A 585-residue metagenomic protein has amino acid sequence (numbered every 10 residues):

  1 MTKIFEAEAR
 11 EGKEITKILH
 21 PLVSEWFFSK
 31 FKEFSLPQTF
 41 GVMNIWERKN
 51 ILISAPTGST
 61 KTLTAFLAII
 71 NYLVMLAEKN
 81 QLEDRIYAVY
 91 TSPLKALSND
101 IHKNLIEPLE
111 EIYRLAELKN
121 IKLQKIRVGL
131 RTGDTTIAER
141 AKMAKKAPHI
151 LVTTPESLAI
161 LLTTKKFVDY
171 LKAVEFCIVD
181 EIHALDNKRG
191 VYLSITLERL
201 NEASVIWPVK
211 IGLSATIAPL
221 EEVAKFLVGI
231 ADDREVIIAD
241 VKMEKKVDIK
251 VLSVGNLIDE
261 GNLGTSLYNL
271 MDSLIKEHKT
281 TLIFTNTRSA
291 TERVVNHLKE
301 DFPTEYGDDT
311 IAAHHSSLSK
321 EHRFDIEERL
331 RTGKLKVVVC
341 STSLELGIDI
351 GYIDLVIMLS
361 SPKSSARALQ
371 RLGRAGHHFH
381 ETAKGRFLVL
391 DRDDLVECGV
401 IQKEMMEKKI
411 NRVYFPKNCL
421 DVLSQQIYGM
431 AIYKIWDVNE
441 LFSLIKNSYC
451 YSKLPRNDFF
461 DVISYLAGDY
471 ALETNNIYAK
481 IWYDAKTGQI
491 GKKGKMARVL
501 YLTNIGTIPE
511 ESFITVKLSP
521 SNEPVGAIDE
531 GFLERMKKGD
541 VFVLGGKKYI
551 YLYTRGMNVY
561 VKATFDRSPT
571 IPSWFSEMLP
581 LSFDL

Functional and structural regions predicted by a protein language model:
T2-I15, L22-E25, T39-F40, W46-L52 (+2 more regions): Helicase motor core with emphasis on the C-terminal RecA-like subdomain
P21-S35: N-terminal pre-Walker A segment at the start of P-loop NTPase domains
T62: Walker A/P-loop
T474-D584: Conserved nucleotide-binding/hydrolysis modules and their immediate coupling elements across P-loop/ASCE NTPase motors
